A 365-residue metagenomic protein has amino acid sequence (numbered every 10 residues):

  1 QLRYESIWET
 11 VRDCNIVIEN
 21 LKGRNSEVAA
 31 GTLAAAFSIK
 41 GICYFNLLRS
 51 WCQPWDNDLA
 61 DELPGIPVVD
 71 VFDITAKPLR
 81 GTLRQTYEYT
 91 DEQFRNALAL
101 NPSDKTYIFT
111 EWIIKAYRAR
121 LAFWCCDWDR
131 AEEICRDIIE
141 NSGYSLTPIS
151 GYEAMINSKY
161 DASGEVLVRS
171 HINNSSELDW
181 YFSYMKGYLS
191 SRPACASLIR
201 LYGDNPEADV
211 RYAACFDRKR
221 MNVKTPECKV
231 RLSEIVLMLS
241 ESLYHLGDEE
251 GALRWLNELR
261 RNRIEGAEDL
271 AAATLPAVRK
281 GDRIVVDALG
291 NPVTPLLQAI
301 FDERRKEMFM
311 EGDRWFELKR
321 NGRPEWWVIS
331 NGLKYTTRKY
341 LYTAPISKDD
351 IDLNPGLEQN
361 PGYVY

Functional and structural regions predicted by a protein language model:
L2-W180, Y202-Y365: Acidic/polar-rich alpha-helix caps and helix-coil junctions
S183-M185: Outer membrane beta-barrel transmembrane domains
Y188-I199: Short, cationic low-complexity segments
